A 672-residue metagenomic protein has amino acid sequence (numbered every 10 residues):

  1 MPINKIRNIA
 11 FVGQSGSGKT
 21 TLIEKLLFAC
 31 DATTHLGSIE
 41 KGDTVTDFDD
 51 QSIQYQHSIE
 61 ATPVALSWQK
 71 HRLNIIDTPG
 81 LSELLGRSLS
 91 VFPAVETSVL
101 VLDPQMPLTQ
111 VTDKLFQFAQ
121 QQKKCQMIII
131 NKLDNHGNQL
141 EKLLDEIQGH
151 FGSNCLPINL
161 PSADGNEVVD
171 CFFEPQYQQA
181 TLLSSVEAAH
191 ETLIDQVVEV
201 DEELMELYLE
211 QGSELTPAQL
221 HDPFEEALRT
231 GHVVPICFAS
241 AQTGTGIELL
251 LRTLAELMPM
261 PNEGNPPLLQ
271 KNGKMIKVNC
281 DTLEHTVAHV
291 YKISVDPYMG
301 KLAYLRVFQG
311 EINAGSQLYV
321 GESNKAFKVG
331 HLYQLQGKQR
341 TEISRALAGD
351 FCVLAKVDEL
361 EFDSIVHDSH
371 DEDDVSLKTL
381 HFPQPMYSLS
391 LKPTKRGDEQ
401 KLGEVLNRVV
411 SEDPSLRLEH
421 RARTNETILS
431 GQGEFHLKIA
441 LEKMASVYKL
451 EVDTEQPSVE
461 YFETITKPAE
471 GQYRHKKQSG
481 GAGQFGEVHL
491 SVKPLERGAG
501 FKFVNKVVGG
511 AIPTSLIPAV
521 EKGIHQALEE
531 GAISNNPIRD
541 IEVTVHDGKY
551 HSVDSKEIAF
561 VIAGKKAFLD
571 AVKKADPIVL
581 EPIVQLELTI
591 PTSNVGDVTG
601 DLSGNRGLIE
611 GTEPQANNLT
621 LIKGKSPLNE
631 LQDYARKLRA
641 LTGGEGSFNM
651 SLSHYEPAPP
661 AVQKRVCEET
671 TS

Functional and structural regions predicted by a protein language model:
M1-S672: Structural and coupling elements of P-loop NTPases
